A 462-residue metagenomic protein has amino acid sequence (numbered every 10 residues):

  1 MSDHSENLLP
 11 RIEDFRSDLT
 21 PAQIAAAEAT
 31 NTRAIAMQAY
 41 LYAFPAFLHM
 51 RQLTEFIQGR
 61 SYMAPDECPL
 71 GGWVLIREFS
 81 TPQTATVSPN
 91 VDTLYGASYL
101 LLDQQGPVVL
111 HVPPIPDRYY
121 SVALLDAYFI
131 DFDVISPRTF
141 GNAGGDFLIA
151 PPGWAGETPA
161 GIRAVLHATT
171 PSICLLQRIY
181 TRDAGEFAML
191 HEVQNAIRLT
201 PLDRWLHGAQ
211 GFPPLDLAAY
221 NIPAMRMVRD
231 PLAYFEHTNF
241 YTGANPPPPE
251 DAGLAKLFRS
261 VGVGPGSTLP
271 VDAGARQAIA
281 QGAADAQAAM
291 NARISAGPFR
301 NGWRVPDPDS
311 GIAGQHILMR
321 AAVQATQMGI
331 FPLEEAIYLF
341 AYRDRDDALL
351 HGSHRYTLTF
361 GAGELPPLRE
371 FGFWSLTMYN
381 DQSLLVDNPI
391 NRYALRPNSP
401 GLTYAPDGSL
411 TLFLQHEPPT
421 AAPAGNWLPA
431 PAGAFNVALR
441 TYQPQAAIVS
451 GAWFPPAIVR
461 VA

Functional and structural regions predicted by a protein language model:
M1-A462: A compositional/structural signature for long, glycine/proline-rich flexible linkers and loops on extracytoplasmic
